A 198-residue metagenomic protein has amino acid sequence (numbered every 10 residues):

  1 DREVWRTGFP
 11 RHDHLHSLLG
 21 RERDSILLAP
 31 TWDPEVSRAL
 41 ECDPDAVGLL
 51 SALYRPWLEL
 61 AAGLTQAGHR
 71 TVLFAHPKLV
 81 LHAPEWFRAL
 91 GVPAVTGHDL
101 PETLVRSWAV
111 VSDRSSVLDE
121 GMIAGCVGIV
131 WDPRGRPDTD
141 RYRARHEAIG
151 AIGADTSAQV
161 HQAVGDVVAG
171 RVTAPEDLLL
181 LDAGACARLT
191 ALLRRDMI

Functional and structural regions predicted by a protein language model:
D1-R2: A short, active-site helix/loop in glycosyltransferases that binds the activated sugar's phosphate group
W5, L27, V72, P93 (+3 more regions): Hydrophobic/aromatic beta-strand patches that form the interior of the parallel beta-sheet core in alpha/beta enzyme
T7-W86, A154, A187: Conserved catalytic-core segment of nucleotide-activated headgroup transferases in glycan assembly
F9-R11, G97-P101, P133-P137: Short, acidic/turn-prone active-site loops that include or flank metal/cofactor- and phosphate-binding residues
S17-L28, W108-R114, D166-G170: Short, surface-exposed amphipathic charged segments that create phosphate/polyanion-binding patches used for binding
P77-D119, I123: Donor nucleotide-activated moiety binding/catalytic core segment of transferases that use nucleotide-activated donors
E85-R88, S116-L181: Catalytic binding pocket for nucleotide-activated donors in carbohydrate/polymer assembly enzymes
L181-I198: C-terminal alpha-helical cap of glycosyltransferases
